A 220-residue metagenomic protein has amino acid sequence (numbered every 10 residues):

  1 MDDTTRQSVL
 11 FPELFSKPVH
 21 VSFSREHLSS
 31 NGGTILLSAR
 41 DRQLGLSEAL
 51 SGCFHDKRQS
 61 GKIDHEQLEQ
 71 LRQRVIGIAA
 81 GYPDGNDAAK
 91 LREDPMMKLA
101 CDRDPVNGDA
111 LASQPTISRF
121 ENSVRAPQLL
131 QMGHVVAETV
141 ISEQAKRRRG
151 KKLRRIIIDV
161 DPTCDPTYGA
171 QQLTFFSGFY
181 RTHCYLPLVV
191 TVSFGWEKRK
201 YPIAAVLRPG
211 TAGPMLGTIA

Functional and structural regions predicted by a protein language model:
M1-A220: Dynamic "connector" segments at or just before major functional cores
